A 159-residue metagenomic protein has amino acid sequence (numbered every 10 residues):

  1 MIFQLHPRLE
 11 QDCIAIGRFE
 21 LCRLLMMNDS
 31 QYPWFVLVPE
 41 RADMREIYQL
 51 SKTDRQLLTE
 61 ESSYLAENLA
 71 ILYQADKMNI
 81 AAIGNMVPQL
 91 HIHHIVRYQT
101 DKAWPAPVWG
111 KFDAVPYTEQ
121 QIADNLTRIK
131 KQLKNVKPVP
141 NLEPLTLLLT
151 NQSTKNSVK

Functional and structural regions predicted by a protein language model:
M1-L90, H94-K159: HIT superfamily nucleotide-processing domains
